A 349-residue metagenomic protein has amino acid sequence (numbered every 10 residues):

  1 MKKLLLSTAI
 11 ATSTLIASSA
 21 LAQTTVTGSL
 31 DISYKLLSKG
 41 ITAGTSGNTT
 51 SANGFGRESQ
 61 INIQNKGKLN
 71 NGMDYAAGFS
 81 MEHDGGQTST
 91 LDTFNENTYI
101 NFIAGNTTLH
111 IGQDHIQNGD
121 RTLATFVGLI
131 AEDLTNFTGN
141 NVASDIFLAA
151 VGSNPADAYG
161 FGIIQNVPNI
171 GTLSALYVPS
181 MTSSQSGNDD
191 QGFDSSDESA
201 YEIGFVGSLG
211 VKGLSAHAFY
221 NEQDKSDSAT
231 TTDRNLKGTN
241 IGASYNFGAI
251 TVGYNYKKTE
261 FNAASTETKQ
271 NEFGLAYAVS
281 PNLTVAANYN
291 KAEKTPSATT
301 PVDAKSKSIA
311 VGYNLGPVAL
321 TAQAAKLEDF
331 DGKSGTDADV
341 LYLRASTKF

Functional and structural regions predicted by a protein language model:
M1-F349: Outer-membrane beta-barrel proteins
